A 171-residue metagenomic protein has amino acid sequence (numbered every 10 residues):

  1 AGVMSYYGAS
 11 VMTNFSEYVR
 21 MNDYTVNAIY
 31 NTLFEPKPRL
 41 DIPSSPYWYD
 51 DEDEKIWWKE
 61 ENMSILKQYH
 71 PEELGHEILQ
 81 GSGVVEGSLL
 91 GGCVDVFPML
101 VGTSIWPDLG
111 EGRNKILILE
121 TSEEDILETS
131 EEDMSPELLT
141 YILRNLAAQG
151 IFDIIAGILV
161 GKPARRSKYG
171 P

Functional and structural regions predicted by a protein language model:
A1, G8-V11, P171: Active-site catalytic microenvironments in core metabolic enzymes, especially phosphate/sugar-handling
M4, V96, I116-I118: Generic structural signal for residues positioned in beta-strands
Y6-D95: Conserved anion/nucleotide-ligand pocket segment
D95-G102: Short beta-strand elements
G102-G170: Internal helical hairpin/lid segments
